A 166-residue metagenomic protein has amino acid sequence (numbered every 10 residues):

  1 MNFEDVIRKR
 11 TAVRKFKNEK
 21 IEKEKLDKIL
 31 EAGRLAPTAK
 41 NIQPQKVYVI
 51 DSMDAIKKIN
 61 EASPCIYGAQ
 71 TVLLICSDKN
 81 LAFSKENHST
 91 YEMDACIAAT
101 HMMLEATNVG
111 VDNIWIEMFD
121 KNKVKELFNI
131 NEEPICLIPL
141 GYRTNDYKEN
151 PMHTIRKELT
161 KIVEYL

Functional and structural regions predicted by a protein language model:
F3-K20, K25, C136-L166: C-terminal helix-cap and adjacent tail motif
R10-A12, K40-P44, T107-N108: Short glycine-enriched loop/turn motifs at secondary-structure junctions
K15-F16, K46, D112-W115: Short catalytic-loop micro-motif centered on adjacent basic/acidic residues
K25-A98: Glycine/small-residue-rich phosphate/adenosyl-binding loop
G33, L73, E86-L127, I138: Small-aliphatic-rich amphipathic alpha-helix that forms the alpha element of a beta-alpha
Y67-T71, V111, N131-P134: Short coil/turn connectors at secondary-structure junctions
S77, M118, Y142: Short secondary-structure boundary segments
K125-I130, P151-M152: Short proline/glycine-enriched turn/loop segments at secondary-structure junctions
